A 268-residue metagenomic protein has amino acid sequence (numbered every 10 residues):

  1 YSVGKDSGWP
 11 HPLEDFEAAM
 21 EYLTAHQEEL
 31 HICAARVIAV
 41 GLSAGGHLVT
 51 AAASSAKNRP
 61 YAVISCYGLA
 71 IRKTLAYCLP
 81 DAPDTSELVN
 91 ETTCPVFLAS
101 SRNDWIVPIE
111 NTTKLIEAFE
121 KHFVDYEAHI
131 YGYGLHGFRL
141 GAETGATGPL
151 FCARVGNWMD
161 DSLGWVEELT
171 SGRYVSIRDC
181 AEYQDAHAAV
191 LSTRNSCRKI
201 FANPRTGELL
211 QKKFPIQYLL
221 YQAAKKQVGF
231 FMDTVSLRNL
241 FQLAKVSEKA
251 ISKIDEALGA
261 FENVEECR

Functional and structural regions predicted by a protein language model:
Y1-H11, L140-T147: Cap/lid segment of the alpha/beta-hydrolase catalytic domain
S7-E28, N157-D160: Alpha/beta-hydrolase active-site loop
E17-T85: Primarily recognizes the serine-hydrolase "nucleophile elbow" in alpha/beta-hydrolase and SGNH/GDSL folds
T92, L98-S100, D104: Short beta-strand/loop motif that positions the catalytic acidic residue of the alpha/beta-hydrolase fold
R102-W105, Y133-L135: Acidic beta-to-alpha connecting loop that harbors the catalytic carboxylate
P108-A118: Short alpha-helix in the alpha/beta-hydrolase fold that links the catalytic acid
V124-A186: C-terminal catalytic histidine-bearing segment of alpha/beta-hydrolase fold enzymes
A188-E266: Compact, charge-rich alpha-helical regulatory domains located at protein termini
